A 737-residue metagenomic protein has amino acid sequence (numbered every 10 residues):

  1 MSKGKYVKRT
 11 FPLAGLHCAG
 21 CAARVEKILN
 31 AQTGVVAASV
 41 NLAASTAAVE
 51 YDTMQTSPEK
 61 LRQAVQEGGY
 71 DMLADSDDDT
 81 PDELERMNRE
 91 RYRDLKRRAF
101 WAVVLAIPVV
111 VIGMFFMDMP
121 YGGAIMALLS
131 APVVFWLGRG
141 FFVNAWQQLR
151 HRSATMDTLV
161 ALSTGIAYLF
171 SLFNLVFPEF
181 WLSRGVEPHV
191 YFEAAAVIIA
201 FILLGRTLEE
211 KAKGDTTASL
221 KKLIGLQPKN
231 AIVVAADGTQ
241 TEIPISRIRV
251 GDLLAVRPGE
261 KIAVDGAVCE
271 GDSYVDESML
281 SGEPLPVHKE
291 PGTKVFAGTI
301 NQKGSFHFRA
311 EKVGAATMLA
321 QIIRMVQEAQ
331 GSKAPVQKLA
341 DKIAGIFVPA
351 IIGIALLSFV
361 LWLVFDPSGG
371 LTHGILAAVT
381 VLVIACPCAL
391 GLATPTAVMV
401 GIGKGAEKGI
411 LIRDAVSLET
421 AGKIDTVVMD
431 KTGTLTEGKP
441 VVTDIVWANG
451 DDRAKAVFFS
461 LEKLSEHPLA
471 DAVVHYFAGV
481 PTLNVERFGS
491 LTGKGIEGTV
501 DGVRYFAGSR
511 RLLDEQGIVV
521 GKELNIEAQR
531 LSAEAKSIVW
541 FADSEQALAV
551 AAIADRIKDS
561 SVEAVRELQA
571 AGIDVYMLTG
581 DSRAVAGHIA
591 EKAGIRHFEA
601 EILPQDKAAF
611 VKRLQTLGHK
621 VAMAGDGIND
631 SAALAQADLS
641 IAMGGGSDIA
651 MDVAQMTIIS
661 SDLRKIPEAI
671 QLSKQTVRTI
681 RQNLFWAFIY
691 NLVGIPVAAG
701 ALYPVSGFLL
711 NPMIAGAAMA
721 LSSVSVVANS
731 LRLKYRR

Functional and structural regions predicted by a protein language model:
M1-K5, N41, V287-K294, S368 (+9 more regions): Conserved cytosolic catalytic headpiece of P-type ATPases
M1-Y121, K222, T239-E242, A320 (+4 more regions): Flexible metal-binding regulatory segments at protein termini and peripheral loops
T33-Q55, E59, F192, K221-A315 (+2 more regions): Conserved cytosolic catalytic loops of P-type ATPases
K60, Q66-E83, G123-M126, S130-N230 (+6 more regions): Actuator/coupling domain of P-type ATPases
R97, T299, D425-E466, K494-Y576 (+2 more regions): ATP-driven catalytic headpiece of P-type ATPases
A99-V109, K338-D366, A378-C386, G391-T396 (+1 more regions): Bilayer-spanning, highly hydrophobic alpha-helical transmembrane segments
F115-D118, R150, L169, K404 (+8 more regions): Membrane-embedded alpha-helical bundles of multi-pass transporters
V500-G502, S537, A542-Q682: Conserved ATP-binding TGD loop and adjacent catalytic N/P-domain core of P-type ATPases
